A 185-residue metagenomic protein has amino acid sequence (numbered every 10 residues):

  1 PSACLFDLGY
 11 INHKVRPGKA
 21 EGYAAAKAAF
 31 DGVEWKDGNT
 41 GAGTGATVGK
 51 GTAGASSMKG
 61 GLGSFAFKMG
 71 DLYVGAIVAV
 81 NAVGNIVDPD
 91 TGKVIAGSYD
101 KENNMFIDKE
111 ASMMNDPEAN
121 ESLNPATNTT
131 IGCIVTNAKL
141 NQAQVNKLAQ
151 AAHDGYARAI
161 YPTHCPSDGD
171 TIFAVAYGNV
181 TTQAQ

Functional and structural regions predicted by a protein language model:
P1-Q185: A structural signal for small-residue-enriched, beta-sheet-centric alpha/beta enzyme cores and oligomeric scaffold folds
